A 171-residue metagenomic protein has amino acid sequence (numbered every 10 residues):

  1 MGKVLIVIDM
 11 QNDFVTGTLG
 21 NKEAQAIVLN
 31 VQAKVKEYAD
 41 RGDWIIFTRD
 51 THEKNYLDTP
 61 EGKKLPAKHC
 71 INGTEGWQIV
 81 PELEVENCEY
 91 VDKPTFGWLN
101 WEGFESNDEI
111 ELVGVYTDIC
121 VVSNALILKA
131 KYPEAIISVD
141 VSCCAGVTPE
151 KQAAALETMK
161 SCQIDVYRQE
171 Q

Functional and structural regions predicted by a protein language model:
M1-Y90, I136-S138, V147-K160, D165-R168: Active-site acidic carboxylates
A33-E37, C120-Y132: Histidine-anchored nucleotide/phosphate-binding helix
D50, F96, S142-C144: Active-site beta-loop-alpha junctions enriched in small/polar residues
Y56-P60, W101-G103, S123: Short, conserved acidic/polar surface loops in the N-terminal third of protein domains
H69, G73-V121: Internal catalytic-core helix/loop-beta-alpha segment that presents or stabilizes conserved functional determinants
L112, Y132-E134: Glycine-enriched alpha-helix->loop->beta-strand junction motifs that scaffold or abut catalytic
G114-S123, S138-P149: Phosphate/ribose-phosphate-bearing ligand recognition and processing surfaces, centered on ADP-ribose/NAD(+/P+) systems
